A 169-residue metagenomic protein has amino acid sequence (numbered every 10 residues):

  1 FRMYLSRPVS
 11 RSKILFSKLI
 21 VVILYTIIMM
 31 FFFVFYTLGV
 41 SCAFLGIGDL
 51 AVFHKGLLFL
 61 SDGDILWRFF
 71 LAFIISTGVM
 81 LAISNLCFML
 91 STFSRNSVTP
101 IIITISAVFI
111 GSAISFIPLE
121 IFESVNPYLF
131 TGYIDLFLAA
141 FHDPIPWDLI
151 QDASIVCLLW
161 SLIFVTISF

Functional and structural regions predicted by a protein language model:
F1-I23: Helix-loop-helix units of permease transmembrane domains in multi-pass membrane transporters, especially ABC
S10-S12, I65, N96-I101: Membrane-helix interface segments
F16-S84, F88-T92, D135-C157: Secretory targeting signals
V22, V34, I105-F109, S161-L162: Residue-level recognition of pore/gate-forming positions within transmembrane alpha-helices of multi-pass
T26, S112-A113, V165: Hydrophobic transmembrane alpha-helices of multi-pass small-molecule transporters
Y36, L86, F130, I167-S168: Hydrophobic/aromatic residues in alpha-helical transmembrane segments
M89, F93, L158-F169: Junction motif at the cytosolic side of a transmembrane helix
S94-T131: Transmembrane helix segments
